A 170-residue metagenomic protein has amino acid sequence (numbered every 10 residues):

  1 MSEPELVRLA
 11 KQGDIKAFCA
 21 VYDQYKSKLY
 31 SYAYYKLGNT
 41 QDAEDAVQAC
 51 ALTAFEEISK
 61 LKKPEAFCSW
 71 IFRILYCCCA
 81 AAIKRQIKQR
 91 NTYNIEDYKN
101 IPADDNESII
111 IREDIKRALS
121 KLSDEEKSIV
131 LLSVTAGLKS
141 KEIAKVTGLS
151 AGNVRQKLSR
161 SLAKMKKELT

Functional and structural regions predicted by a protein language model:
V7-S31, K121, K127: A short, charge-rich alpha-helical start-of-domain segment used by transcription regulators
K11-Q12, A49-A66, R85-Q86, E168: Sigma70-family region 2
C19, V47, A144: The alpha-helix within a helix-turn-helix
Q24-S27, Y35-G38, L131-L138: Short helix-capping/turn signature of helix-turn-helix
S31, D45-L52, E56, E65-C77: Structural recognition of an alpha-helix C-terminal capping motif at a helix-to-coil junction
S59-K63, R73-Y93: Arg/Lys-rich amphipathic alpha helix in sigma70-family domain 2
A80, E126, T135, K141 (+1 more regions): DNA-recognition helix of helix-turn-helix
A81, Q89-R112, K116-R117: Internal acidic/polar
